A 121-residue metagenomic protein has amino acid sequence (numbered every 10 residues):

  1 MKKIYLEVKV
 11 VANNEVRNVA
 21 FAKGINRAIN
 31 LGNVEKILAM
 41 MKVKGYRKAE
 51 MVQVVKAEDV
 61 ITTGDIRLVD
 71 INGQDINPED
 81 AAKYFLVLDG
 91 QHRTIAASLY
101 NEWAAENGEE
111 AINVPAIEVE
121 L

Functional and structural regions predicted by a protein language model:
M1-L88, H92-N101, A105, V119: Short alpha-helix boundary/capping and kink motifs at helix termini
N107-L121: Charge-dense polyanion-binding interfaces
